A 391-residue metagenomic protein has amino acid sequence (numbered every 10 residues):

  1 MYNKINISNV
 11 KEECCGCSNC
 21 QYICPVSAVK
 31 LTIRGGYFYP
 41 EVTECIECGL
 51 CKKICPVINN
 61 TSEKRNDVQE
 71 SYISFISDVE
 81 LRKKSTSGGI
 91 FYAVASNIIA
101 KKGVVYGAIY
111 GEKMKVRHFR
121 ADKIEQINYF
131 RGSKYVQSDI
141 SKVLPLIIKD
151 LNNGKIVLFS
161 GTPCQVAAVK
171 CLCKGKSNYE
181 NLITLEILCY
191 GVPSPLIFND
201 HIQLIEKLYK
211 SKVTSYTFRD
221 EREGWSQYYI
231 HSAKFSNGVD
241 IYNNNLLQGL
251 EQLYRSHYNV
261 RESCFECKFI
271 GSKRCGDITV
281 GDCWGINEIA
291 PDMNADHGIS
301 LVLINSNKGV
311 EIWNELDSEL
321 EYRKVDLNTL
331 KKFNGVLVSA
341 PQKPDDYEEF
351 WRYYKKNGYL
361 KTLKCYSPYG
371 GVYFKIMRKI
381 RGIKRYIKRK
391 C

Functional and structural regions predicted by a protein language model:
M1-K4, E47-N153, N328-C365: Flanking helices and flexible, charged tails adjoining ferredoxin-like Fe-S electron-transfer domains in multi-subunit
M1-K4, S8-K11, P40-T43, L246-R255: Short, intrinsically disordered, charge-biased short linear motifs at domain edges
N9-E13, N19-E41, L50-D67, D277-I278: Iron-sulfur cluster-binding cysteine motifs and their immediate structural context in ferredoxin-like electron-transfer
E12-V26, I46-I58, T162-A168, V260-S272: Local cysteine-cluster metal-coordination motifs and their immediate loop/turn environment, predominantly Fe-S cluster
S87-G89, E112, F159-V169, G191-P193: Gly/Ser/Thr-rich loops at beta-strand to alpha-helix junctions that form or flank small-molecule/cofactor-binding
K101-V104, E206, S211-C391: Long, compositionally biased charged/polar accessory segments in the mid-to-C-terminal portions of proteins
K134-L158, P163-T184: Conserved nucleotide-cofactor-binding alpha/beta core module
E180-L204: Short, flexible loop segments at boundaries between secondary-structure elements
